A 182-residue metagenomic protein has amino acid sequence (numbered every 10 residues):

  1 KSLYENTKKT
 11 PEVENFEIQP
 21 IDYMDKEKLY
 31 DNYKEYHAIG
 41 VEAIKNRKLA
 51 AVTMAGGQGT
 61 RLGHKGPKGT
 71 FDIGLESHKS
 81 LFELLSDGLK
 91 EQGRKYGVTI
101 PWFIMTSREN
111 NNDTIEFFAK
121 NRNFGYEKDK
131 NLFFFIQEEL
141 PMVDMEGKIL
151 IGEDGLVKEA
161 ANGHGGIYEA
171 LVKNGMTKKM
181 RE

Functional and structural regions predicted by a protein language model:
K1-E17: A short N-terminal interaction module
I18, Y23-A50, H64-E182: Domain-scale recognition of functional cores that engage charged ligands
A51-A55: Beta-strand elements within well-structured catalytic alpha/beta cores of enzymes that handle phosphate/sulfate esters
G56-R61: Conserved adenylation A10 loop of the ANL superfamily
